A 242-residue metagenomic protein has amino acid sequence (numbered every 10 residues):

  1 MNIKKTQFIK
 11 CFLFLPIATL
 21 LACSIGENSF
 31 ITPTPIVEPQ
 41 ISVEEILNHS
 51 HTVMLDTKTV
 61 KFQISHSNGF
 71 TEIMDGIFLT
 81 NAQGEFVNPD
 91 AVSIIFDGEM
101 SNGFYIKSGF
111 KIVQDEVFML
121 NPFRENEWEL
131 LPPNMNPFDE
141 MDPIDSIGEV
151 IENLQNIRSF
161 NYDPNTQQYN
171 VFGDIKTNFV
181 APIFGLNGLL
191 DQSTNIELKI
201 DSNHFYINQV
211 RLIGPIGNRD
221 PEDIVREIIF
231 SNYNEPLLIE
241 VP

Functional and structural regions predicted by a protein language model:
M1-L21: Sec-dependent bacterial lipoprotein signal peptides
A18-A91, R158-N161, E235-P242: N-terminal leader/targeting segments and the immediate start of mature chains
E45-T52, N81-N88, G109-V117, N195-S202 (+1 more regions): Extended lipid/amphipathic-ligand handling interfaces
S65-T71, E99-G103, D115, P122-E125 (+2 more regions): Hydrophobic lipid-interacting interfaces of membrane-associated proteins
M74-N81, G103-S108, L190-N195, E222-R226: Short, surface-exposed coil-to-beta transition loops
N81-I144: An acidic-aromatic
L120-L189: Flexible, processing/modification-adjacent segments and terminal tails in exported/periplasmic/extracellular proteins
Q167-P242: Gly/Pro-enriched, hydrophobic low-complexity segments that function as extracytoplasmic propeptides/linkers
